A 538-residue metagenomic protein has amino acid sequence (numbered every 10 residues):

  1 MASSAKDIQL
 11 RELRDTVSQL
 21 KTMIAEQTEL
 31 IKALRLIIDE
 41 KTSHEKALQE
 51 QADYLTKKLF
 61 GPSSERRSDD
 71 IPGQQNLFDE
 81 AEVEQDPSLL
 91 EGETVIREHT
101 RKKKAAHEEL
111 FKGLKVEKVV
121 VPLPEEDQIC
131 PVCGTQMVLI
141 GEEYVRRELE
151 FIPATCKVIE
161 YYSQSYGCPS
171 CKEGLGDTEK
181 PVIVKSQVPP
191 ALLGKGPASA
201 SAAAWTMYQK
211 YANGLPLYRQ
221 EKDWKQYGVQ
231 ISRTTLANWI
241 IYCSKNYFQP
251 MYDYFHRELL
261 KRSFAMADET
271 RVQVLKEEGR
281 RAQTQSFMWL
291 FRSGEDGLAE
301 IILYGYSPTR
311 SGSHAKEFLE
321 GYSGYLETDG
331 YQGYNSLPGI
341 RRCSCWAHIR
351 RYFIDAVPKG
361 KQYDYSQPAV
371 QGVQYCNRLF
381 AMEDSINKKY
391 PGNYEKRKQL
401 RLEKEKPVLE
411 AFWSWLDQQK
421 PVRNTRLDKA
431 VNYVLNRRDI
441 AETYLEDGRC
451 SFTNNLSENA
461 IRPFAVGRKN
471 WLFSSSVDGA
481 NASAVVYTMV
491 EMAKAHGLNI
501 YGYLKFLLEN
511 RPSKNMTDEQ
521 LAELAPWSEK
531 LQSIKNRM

Functional and structural regions predicted by a protein language model:
M1-G194, M266-A267, E395, R401 (+2 more regions): Short, flexible loop/hinge motifs at secondary-structure junctions
A2-S3, K46, D127-Q128, S163-G167 (+1 more regions): Catalytic center-proximal scaffold of phosphoryl-transfer enzymes
